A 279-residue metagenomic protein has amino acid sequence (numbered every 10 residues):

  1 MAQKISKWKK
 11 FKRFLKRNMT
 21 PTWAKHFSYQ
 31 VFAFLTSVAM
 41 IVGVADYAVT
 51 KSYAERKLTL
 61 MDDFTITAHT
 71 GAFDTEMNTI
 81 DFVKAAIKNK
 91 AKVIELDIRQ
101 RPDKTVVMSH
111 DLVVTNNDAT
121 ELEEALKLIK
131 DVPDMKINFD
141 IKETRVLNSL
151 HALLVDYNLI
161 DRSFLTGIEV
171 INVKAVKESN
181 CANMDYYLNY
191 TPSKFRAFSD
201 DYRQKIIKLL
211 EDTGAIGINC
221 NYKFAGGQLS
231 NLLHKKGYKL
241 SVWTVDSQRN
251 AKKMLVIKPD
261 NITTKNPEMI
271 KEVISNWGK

Functional and structural regions predicted by a protein language model:
A2-K279: Phosphate-group recognition and catalysis centered on beta-loop-alpha active-site segments
